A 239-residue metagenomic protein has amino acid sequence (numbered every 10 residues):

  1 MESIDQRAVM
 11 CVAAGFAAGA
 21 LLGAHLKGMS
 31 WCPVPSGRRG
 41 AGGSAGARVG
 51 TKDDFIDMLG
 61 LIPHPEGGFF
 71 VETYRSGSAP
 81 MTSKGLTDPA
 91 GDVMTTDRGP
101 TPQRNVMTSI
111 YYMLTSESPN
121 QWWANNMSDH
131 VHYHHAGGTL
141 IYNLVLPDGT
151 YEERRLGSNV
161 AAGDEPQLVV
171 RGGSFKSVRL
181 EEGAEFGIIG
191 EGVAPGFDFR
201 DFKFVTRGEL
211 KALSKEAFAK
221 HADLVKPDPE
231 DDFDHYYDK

Functional and structural regions predicted by a protein language model:
E2-P35: Terminal signal-anchor or tail-anchor transmembrane helices that tether membrane-associated enzymes to cellular
M10, A41-G42: Sequence-pattern detector for short linear motifs and compositional/periodic biases rather than a specific fold
C32-P35, G42-L168, S177-V178, A184-E185 (+2 more regions): Non-catalytic, conserved peripheral segments adjacent to functional cores
R171-G172: A secondary-structure boundary/capping signal
G192-D198: Short edge-strand/loop segments of extracellular domains
